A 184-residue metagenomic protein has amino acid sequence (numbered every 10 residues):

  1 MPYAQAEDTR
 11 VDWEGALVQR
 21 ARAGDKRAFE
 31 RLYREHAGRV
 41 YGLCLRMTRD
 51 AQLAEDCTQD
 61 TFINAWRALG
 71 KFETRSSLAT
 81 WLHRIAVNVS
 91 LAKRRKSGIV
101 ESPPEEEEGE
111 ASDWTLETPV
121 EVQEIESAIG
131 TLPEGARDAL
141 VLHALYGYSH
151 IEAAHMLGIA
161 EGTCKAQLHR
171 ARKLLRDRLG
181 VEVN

Functional and structural regions predicted by a protein language model:
Y3-A6, E105-G130: Acidic, proline/glycine-rich intrinsically disordered inter-domain spacer in sigma factors
Y3-A6, R20-R31, Y41-D60, E161 (+1 more regions): Short, charged helix-capping/linker segments at alpha-helix termini
R22-A23, R49, D60-S77, R95-G98: Sigma70-family region 2
H36, Q167-R170, L174: Residues within the DNA-recognition helix of helix-turn-helix
G42, D56-I63, S76-N88: Structural recognition of an alpha-helix C-terminal capping motif at a helix-to-coil junction
R67-T74, R84-P104, T118: Arg/Lys-rich amphipathic alpha helix in sigma70-family domain 2
E73, R95-K96, R137, R172-N184: Short, Lys/Arg-enriched C-terminal cap helix and immediately downstream tail that follows
S127-D138, Y146-T163, D177: Helix-turn-helix DNA-binding module
